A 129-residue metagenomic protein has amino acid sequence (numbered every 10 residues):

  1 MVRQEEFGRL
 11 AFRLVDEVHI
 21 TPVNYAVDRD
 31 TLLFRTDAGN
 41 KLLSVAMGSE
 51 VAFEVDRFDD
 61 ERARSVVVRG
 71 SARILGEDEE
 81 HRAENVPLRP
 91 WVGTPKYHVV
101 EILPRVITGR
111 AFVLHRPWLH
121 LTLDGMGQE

Functional and structural regions predicted by a protein language model:
M1-V2, A46: Soluble sensory domains of the PAS superfamily and closely related sensory modules
V2-Q4, T94: A generic fold-level signal
E5-D37, F53: Short beta-strand segments
V15, I74, V113: Short, electropositive, low-hydrophobicity segments enriched in small/polar residues
D16, N40-L42, R116: Short, surface-exposed beta-strand-loop junctions and turns on beta-sheet-rich folds
T31-L33, E101, T108: General beta-strand recognition
A38-V106: Short, structured beta-strand-loop surface elements
A111-E129: Short, charged, intrinsically disordered terminal tails
